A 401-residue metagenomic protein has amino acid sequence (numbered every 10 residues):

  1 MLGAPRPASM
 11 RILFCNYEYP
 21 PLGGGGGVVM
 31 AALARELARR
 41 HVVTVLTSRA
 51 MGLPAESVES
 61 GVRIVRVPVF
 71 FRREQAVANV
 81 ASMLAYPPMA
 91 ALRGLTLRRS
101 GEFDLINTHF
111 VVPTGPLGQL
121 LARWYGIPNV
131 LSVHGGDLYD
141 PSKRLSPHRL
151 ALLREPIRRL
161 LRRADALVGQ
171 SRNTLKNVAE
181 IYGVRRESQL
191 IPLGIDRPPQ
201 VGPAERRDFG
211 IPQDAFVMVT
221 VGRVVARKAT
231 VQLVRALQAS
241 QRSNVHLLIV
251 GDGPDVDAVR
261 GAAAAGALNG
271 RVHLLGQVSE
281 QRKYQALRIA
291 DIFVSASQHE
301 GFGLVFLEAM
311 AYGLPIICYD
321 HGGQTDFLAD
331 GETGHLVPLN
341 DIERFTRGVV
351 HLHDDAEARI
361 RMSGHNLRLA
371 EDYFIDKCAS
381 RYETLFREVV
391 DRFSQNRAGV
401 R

Functional and structural regions predicted by a protein language model:
L13, P212-K228, V234-L237: Conserved donor-binding/catalytic core segment of Leloir-type glycosyltransferases
E56, Q200-P212: A short helix/loop element that forms part of the nucleotide-sugar donor recognition site in Leloir-type
Y125-V130, L138-R159, K176: Nucleotide-sugar donor phosphate/pyrophosphate-binding loop at the beta->alpha transition of glycosyltransferases
L175-I195: Helix-loop-beta element that forms the nucleotide-linked donor phosphate-binding surface in glycosyltransferases
R260-V278: Nucleotide-activated donor-binding/catalytic signature segment of Leloir-type glycosyltransferases, i.e., the conserved
Q298: Aromatic "clamp/platform" in nucleotide-sugar-dependent glycosyltransferases that forms part of the donor/acceptor
P315-C318: Short hydrophobic beta-strand element within catalytic cores of glycosyltransferases and related nucleotide-activated
D330-G331, H335-I342, H351-A356: Conserved acidic donor-binding segment of nucleotide-sugar-dependent glycosyltransferases
